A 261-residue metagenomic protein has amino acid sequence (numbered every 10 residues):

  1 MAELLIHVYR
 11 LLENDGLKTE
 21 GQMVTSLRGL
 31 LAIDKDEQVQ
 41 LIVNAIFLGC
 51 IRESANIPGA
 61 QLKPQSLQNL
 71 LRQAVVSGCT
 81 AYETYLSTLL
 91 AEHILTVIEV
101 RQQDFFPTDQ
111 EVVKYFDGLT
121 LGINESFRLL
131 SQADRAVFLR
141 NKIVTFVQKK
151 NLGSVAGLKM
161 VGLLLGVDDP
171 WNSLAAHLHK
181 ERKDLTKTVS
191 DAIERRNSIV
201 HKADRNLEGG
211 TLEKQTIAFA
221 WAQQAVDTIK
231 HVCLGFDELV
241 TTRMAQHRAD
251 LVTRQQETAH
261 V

Functional and structural regions predicted by a protein language model:
M1, G16, E20, L31-D36 (+9 more regions): Intrinsic-disorder-associated interaction segments
M1-V76, T88, E99-F106: Charged alpha-helical initiation segments
A2, I6-Y9, Y85-L86, R196 (+2 more regions): A structural signal for well-ordered alpha-helices, especially hydrophobic packing surfaces of coiled-coils
L4, C79-Y85, T242, R248-A249: Broad hydrophobic/π-residue packing in well-ordered secondary structure
L12, K18-T19, G29, I57 (+2 more regions): Hydrophobic transmembrane alpha-helix bundles
T19, A91, I98-E99, G209 (+2 more regions): Flexible domain-boundary/linker segments
K35, G49, D169-V261: Polyanionic, low-complexity intrinsically disordered segments
A60-L70, S77-G78, Y82-R182, V189: Helix-loop junctions and short alpha-helical segments
